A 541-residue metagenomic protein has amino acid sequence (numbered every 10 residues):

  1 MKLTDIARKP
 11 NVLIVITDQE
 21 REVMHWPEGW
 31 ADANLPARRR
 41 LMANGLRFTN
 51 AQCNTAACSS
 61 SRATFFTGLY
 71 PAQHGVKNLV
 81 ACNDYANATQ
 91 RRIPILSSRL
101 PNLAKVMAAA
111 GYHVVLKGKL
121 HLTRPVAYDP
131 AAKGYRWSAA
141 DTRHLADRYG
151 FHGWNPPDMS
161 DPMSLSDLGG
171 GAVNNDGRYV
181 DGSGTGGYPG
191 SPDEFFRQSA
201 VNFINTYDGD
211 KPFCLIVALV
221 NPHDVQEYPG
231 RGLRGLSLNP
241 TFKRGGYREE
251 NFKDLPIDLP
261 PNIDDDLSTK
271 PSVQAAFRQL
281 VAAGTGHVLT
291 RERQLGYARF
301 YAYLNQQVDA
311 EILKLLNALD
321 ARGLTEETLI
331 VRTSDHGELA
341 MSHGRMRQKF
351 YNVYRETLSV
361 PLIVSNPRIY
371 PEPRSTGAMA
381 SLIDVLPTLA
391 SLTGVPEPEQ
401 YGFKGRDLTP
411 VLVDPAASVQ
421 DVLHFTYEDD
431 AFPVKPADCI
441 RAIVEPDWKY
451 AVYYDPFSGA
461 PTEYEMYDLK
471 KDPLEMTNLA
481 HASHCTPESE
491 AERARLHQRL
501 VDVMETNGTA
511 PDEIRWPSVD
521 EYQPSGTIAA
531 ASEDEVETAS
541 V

Functional and structural regions predicted by a protein language model:
M1-P10, T17, R21-E22, R47 (+7 more regions): Long, internal low-complexity/basic segments
K2, I6-P10, Q19-D32, G186-G190 (+5 more regions): Active-site-proximal cap/lid insertion segments
V12-D18, K119, C214-V217, L362 (+4 more regions): A short aromatic-rich beta-strand->coil structural motif
E22-H25, A57-A63, Q73-V76, V80 (+15 more regions): Short catalytic/ligand-binding loop motif for oxyanion handling, primarily in non-cytosolic enzymes, centered on
W26-A63, G68-Q73, G111-V115, E492-D502: Short, structured active-site-proximal loop/turn typified by the sulfatase FGly-forming signature C/S-X-P-X-R
F66, G153-Y179, L313-N317, R347-S418 (+2 more regions): Substrate-binding rim/cap in mid-to-C-terminal beta-strand-loop elements of soluble/periplasmic
T67-D193, R197, V225-L233, S237-F242: Catalytic-site neighborhoods of secreted/periplasmic enzymes that process anionic sulfate/phosphate groups
A132, D147, F196-S199, H336-S342 (+2 more regions): C-terminal cap/loop subdomain of S1 sulfatases and analogous C-terminal strand-loop tails that border
